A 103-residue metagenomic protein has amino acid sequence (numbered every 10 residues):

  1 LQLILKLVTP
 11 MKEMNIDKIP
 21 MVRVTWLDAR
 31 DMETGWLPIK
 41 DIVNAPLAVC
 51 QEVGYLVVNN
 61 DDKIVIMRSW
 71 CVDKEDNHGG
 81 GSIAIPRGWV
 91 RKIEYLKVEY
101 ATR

Functional and structural regions predicted by a protein language model:
L1-P10: N-terminal amphipathic/basic-hydrophobic helices that include classical n-h-c signal peptides and signal-anchor
P10-R103: Conserved RNA-binding domains used in RNP assembly and mRNA/RNA metabolism
